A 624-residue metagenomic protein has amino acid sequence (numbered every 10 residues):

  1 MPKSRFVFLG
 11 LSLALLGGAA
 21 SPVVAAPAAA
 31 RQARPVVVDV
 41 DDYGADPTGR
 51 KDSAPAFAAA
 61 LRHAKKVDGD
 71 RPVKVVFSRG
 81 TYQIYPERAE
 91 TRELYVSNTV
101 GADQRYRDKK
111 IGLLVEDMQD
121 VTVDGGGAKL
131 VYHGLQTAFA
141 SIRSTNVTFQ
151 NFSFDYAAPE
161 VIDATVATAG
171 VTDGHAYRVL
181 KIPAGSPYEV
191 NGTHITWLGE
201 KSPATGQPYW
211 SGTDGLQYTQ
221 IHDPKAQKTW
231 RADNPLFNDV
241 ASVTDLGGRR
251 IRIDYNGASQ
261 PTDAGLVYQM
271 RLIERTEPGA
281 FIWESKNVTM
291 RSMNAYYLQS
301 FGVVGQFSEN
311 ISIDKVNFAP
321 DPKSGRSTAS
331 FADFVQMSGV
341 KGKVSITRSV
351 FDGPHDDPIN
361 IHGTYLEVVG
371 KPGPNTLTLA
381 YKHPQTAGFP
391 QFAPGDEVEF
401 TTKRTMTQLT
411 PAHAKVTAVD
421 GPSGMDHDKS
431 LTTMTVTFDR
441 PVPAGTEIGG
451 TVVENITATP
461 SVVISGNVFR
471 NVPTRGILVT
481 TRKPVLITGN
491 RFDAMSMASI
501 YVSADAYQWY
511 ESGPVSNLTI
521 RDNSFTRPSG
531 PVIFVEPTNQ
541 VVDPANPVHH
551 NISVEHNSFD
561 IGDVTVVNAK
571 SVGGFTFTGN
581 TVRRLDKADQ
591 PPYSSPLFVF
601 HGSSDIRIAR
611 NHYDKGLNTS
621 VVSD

Functional and structural regions predicted by a protein language model:
M1-L9: Bacterial N-terminal signal peptides that target proteins for export
F6-V7, G49, I346: Hydrophobic alpha-helical segments and their boundary regions
L9-A19: Bacterial N-terminal signal peptides
L16, Q32-P35, T451: Short, functionally important structural connectors and interaction interfaces within domains
A20-R31: Signal peptide processing junction and immediate N-terminal pro/mature segment of secreted/exported proteins
A29-F57, T81: Right-handed parallel beta-helix/beta-solenoid
A54-D624: Extracellular parallel beta-helix/beta-solenoid repeat domains
